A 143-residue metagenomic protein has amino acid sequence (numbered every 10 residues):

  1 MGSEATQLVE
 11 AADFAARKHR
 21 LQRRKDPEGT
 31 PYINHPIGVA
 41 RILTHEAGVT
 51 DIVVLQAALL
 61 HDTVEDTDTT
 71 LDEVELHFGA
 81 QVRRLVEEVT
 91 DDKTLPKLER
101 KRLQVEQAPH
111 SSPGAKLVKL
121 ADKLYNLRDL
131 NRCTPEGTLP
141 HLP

Functional and structural regions predicted by a protein language model:
M1-P143: Active-site helical microenvironments for divalent-metal-assisted chemistry
